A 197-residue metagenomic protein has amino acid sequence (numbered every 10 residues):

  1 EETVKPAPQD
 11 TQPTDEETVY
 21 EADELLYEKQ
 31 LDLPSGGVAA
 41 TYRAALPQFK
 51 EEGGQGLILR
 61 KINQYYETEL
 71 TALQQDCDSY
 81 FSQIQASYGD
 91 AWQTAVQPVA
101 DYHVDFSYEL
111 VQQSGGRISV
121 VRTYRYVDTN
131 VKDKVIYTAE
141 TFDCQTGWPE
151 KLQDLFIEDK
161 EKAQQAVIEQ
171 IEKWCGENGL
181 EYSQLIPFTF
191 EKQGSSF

Functional and structural regions predicted by a protein language model:
V4-F197: Compositionally biased intrinsically disordered regions enriched in Thr/Gly
